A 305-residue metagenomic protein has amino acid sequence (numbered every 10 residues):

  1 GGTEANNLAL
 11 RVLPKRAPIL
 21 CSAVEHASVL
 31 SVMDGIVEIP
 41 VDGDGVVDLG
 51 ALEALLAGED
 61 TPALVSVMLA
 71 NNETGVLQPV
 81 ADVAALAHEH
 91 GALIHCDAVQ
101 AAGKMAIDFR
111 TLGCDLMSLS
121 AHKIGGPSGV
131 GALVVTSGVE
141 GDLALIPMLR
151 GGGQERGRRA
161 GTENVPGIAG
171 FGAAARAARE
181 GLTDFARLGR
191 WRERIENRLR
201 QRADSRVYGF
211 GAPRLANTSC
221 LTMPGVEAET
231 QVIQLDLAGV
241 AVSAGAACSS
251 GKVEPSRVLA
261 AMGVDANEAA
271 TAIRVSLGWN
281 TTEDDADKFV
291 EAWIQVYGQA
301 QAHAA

Functional and structural regions predicted by a protein language model:
G1-A305: Pyridoxal 5′-phosphate
